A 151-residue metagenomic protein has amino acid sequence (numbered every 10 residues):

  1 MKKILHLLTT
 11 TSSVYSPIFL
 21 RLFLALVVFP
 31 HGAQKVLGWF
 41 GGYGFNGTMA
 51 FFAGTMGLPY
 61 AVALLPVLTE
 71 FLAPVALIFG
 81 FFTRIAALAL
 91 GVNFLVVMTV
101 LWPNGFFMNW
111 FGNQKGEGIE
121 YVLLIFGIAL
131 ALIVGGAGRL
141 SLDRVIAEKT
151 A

Functional and structural regions predicted by a protein language model:
M1-G38, Y60-L68, L72-A151: Extended, low-polarity transmembrane helix blocks
L37-L58, V62: Membrane-interface interhelical connector segments
